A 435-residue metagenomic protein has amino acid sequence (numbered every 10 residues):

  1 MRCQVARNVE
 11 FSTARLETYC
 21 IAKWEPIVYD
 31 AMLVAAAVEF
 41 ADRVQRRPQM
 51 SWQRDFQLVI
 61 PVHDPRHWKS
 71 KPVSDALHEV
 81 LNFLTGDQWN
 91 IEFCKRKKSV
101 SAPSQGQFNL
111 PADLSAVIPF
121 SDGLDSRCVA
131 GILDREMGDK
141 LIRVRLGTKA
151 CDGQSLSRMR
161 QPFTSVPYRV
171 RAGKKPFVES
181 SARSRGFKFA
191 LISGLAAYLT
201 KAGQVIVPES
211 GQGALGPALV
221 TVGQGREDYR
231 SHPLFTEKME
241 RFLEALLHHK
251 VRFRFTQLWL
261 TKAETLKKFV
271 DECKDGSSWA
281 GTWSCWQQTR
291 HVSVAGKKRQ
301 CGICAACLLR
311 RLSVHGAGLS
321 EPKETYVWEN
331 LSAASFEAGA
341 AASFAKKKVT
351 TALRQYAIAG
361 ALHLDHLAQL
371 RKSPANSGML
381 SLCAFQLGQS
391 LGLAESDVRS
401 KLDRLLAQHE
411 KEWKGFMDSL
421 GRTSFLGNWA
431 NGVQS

Functional and structural regions predicted by a protein language model:
M1-V117, R127, G131-K140, L146-Y168 (+2 more regions): RNA-binding accessory domains that recognize and position tRNA/RNA substrates
L16, H249-K250, V270-S435: ATP/NTP-dependent adenylation/nucleotidyl-transfer catalytic domains that generate, transfer, or process NMP-activated
K98-S101, T261-E264, Q288: Beta-rich nucleic-acid/ligand-interaction surfaces
Q105-L110, F177-S184, T265-E272, A295-A305: Short, surface-exposed amphipathic charged segments that create phosphate/polyanion-binding patches used for binding
F120-G123: Catalytic nucleophile serine of serine hydrolases, specifically the conserved "nucleophile elbow" pentapeptide
R127-A130, D152-S155, P176, G216 (+1 more regions): Short helix/loop capping segments that flank catalytic or ligand/cofactor-binding pockets
L146-A280: ATP-dependent adenylate-handling ligase core
